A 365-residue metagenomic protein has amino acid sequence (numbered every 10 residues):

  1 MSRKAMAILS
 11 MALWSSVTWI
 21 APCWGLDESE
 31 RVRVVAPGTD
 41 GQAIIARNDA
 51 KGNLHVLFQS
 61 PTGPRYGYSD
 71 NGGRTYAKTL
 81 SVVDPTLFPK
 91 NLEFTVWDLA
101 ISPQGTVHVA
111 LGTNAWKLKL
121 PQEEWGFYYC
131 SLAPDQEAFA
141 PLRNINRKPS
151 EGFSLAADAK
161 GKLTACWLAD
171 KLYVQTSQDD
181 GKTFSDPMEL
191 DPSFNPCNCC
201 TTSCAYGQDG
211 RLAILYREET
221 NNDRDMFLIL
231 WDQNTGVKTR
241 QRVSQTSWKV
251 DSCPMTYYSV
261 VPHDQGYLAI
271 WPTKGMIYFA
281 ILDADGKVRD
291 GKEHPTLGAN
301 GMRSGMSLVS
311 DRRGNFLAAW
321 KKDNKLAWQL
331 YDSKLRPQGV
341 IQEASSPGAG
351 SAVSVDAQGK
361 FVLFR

Functional and structural regions predicted by a protein language model:
M1-A5: Positively charged n-region of N-terminal signal peptides that target proteins for export
M6-L9, Y267: Short helix-onset patch at the extreme N-terminus, typifying the N->h transition of secretory signal peptides
I8-W19: Bacterial N-terminal signal peptides
W24-R365: Extracellular, repeat-based ectodomains that mediate carbohydrate processing or recognition
